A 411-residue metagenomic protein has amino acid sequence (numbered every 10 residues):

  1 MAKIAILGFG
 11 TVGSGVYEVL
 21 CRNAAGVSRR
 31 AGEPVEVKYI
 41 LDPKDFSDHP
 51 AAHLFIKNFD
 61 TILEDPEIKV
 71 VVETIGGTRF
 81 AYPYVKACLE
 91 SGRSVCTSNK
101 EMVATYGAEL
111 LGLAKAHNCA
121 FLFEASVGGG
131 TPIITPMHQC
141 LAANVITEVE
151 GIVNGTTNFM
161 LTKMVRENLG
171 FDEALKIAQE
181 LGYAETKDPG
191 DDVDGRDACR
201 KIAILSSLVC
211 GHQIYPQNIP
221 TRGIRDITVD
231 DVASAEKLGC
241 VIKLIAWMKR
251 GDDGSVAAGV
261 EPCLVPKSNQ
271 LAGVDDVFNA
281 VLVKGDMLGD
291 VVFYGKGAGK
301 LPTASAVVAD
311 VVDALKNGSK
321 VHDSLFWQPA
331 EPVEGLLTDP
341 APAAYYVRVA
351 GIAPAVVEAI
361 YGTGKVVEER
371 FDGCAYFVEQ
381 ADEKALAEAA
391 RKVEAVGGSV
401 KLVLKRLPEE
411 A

Functional and structural regions predicted by a protein language model:
M1-S91: N-terminal glycine-/serine-/threonine-rich beta1-alpha1-beta2 phosphate-ribose binding loop of Rossmann-like
L7, T11, G15, V35 (+15 more regions): Conserved active-site and cofactor/substrate-binding residues in soluble primary-metabolism enzymes
I68, K115-D197, I204: Rossmann-like NAD(P)H-binding beta-loop-alpha module
A81-A87, S91, K100-H138: Rossmann-fold NAD(P)-binding glycine/threonine-rich loop
S94-C96: A short hydrophobic/small-residue beta-strand
I146-E150, N158-L161, V165, Y183-G190 (+2 more regions): Catalytic, metal-anchored helix/loop core of enzyme active sites in primary metabolism
E173-G273, F278-A280: Substrate-binding/catalytic subdomain of NAD(P)-dependent oxidoreductase enzymes
V311-A411: A conserved regulatory-domain signal marking ACT and ACT-like small-molecule sensing domains and adjacent regulatory
